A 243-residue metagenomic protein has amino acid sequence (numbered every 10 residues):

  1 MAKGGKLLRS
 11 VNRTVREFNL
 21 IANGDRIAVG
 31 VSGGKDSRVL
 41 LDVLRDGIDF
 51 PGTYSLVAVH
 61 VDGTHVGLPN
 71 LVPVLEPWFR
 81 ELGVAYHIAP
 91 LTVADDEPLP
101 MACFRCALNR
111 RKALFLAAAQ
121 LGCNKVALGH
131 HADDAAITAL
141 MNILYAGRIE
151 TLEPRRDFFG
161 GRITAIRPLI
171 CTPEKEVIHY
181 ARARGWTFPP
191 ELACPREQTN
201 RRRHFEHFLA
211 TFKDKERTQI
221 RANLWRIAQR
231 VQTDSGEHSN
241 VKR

Functional and structural regions predicted by a protein language model:
M1-M141, Y145-E153, K175-A183: ATP-dependent adenylation/nucleotidyltransferase module used to activate substrates
L7-V29, S55-V57, E150-E153, D157-R243: ATP/NTP-dependent adenylation/nucleotidyl-transfer catalytic domains that generate, transfer, or process NMP-activated
